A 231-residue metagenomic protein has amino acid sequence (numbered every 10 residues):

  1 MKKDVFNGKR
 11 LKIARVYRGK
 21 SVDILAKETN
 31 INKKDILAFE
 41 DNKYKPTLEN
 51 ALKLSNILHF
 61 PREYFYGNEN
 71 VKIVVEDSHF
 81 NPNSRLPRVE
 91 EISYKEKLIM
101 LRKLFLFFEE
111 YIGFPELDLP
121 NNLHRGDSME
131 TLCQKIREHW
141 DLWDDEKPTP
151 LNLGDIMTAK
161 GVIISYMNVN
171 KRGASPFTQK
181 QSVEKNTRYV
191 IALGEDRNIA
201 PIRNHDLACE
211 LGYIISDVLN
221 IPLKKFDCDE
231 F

Functional and structural regions predicted by a protein language model:
M1-F231: Short juxta-domain linker segments that transition from a proline/glycine-rich, charged coil into a short amphipathic
